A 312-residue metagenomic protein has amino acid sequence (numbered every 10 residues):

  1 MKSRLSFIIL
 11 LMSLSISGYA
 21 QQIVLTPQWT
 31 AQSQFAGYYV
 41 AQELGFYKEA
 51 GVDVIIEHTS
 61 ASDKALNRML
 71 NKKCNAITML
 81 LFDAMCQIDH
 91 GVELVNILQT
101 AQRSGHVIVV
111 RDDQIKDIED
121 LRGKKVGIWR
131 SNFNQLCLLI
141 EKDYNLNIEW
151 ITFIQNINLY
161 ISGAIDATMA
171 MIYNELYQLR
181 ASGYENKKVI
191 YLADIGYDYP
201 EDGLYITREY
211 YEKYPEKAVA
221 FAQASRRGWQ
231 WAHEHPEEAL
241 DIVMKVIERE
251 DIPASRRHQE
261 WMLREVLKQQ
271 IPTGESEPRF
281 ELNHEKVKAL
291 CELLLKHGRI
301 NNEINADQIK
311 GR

Functional and structural regions predicted by a protein language model:
M1-F7: Bacterial N-terminal signal peptides that target proteins for export
S13-S17: N-terminal signal peptide c-region/cleavage motif recognized by signal peptidases
G18-I55, T273, E281-R312: N-terminal hydrophobic or amphipathic helices and topogenic motifs
Q21-F153, I157-M171, D198: Short, glycine-/small- and polar/acidic-enriched structural segments that line small-molecule recognition paths
F82-D83, Q155-I252: Pocket-lining segment of extracytoplasmic ligand-binding domains
D117-I118, R208, A306: Structural motif detector for alpha-helix initiation sites
N147-W150, K187-V189, R249-R264, N301-Q308: Short, surface-exposed acidic
Y214-H297: Secondary-structure end/capping motifs
